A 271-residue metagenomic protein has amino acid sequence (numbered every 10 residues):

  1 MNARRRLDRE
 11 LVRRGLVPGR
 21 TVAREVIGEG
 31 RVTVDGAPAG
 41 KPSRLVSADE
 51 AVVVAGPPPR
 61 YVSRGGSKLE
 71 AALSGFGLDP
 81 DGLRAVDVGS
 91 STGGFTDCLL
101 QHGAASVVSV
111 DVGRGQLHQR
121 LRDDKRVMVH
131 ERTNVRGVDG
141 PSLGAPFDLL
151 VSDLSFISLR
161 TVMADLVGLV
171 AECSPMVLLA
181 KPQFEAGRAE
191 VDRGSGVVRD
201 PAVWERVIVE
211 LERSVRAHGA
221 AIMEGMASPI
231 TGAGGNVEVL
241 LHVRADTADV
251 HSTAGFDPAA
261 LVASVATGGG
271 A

Functional and structural regions predicted by a protein language model:
M1-E50: A basic, amphipathic helix-loop patch mediating RNA/tRNA/ribosome contacts
P80-S91, L99: Conserved class I S-adenosyl-L-methionine
G93-G94, G115: Glycine-rich SAM-binding Motif I of class I
C98-S106: Conserved S-adenosyl-L-methionine
A105-A164: S-adenosyl-L-methionine
R160-V177: A short glycine-rich, Lys/Arg-flanked "PGG" loop and its adjoining helix->strand segment in the class I
P182-R199: Short, glycine-/aromatic-enriched active-site segment of Class I SAM-dependent methyltransferases
V237, V243-A271: Flexible, glycine-/basic-rich loop-and-beta segments that form/coincide with the SAM-dependent methyltransferase
